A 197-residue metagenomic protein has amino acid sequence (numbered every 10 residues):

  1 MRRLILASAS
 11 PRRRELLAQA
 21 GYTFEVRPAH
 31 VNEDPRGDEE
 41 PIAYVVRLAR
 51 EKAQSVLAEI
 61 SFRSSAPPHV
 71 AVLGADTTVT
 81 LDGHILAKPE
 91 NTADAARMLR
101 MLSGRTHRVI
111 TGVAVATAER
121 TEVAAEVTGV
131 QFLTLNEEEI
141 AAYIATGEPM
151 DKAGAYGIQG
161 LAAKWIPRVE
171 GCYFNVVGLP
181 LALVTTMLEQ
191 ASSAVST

Functional and structural regions predicted by a protein language model:
M1-L48: N-terminal glycine-rich phosphate-binding loop and ensuing alpha1 helix
R2-I5, A18, P41-T197: Anionic-ligand binding patches
